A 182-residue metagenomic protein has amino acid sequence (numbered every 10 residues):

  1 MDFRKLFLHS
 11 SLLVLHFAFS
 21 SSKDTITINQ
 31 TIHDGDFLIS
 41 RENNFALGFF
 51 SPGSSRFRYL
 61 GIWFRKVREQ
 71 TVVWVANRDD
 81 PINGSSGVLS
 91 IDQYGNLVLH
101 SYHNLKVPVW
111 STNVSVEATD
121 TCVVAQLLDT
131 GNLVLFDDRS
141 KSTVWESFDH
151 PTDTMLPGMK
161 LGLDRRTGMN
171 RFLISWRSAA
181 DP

Functional and structural regions predicted by a protein language model:
D2-P182: Beta-rich ligand-binding surfaces for carbohydrates and other polyanions
